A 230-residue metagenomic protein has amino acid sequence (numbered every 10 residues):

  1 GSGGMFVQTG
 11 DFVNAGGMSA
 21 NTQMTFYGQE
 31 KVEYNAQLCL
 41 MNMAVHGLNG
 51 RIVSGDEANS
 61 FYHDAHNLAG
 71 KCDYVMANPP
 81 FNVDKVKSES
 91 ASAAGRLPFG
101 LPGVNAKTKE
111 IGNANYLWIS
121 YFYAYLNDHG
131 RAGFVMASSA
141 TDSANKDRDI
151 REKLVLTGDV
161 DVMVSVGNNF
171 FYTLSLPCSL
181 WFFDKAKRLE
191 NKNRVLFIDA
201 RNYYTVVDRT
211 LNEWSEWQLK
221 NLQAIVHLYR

Functional and structural regions predicted by a protein language model:
G1-A77, N82-D84, E89-A93, M136-S139 (+2 more regions): Conserved S-adenosyl-L-methionine
A69-R230: A conserved structural/catalytic subdomain of Rossmann-like adenosyl-cofactor enzymes
